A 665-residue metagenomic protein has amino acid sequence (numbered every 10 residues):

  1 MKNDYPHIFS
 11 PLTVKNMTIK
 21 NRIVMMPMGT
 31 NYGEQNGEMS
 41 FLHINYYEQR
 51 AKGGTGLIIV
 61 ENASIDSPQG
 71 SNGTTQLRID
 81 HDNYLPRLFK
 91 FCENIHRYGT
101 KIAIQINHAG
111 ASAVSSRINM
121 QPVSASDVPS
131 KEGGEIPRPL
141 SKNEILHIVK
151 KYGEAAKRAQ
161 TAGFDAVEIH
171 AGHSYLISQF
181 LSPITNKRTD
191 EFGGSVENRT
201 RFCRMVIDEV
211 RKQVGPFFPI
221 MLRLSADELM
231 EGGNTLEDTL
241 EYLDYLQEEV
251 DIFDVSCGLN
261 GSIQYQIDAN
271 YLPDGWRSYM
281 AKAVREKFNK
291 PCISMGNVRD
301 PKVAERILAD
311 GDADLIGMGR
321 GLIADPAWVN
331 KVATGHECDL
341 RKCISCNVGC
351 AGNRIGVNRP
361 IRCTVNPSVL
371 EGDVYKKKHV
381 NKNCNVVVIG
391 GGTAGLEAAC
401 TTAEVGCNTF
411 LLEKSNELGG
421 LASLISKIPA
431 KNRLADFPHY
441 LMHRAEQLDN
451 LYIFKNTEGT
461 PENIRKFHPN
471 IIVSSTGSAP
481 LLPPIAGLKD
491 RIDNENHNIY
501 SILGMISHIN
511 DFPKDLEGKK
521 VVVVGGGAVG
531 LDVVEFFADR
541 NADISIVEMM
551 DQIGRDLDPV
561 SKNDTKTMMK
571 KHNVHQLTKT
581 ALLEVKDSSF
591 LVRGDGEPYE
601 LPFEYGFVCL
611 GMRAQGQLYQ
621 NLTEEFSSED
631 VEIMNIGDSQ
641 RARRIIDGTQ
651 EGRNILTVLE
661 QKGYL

Functional and structural regions predicted by a protein language model:
M1-I389, T393, E397-T409, E417 (+1 more regions): Flavin-dependent oxidoreductase catalytic cores
G37, S71-N72, E305-R306, V329-N330 (+7 more regions): Short amphipathic alpha-helical segments
T100, F218, K290, P469 (+3 more regions): A short helix->loop->beta-strand "cap" motif at the edges of active sites that frequently abuts
D268-P273, K376-K378, N383-C384, L424-D436 (+3 more regions): Short, contiguous acidic/charged loop-to-helix segments that flank catalytic cores in large enzymes
P367-H379, R444, I453, L481-R540 (+1 more regions): Glycine-rich dinucleotide-binding loop and its adjacent helix/turn
V388-Y452, L481, G526-V560, V631 (+1 more regions): Beta1-alpha1 glycine-rich phosphate/pyrophosphate-binding loop at the start of Rossmann-like nucleotide-binding domains
A435-L481, D490, E495-K519, D539-E624: A Rossmann-like FAD-binding core segment of flavoenzymes
L531-V533, L557, I636-L665: A conserved FAD-binding loop/helix module that cradles the flavin
